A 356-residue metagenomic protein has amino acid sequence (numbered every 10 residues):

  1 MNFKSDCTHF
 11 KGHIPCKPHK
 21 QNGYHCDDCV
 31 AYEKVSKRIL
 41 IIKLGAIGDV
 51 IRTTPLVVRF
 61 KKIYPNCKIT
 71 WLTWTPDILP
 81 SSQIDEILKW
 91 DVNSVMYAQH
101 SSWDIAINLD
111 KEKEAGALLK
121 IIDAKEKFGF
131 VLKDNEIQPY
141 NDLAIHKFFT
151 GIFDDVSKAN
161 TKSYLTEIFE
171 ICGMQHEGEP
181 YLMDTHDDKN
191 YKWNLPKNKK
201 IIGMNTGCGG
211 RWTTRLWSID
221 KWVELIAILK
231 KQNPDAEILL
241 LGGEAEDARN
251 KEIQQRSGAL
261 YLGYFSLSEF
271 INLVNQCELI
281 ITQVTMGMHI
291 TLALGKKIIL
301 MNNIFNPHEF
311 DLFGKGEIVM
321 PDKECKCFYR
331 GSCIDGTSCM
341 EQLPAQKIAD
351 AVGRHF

Functional and structural regions predicted by a protein language model:
M1-F356: Catalytic machinery of carbohydrate-active enzymes, primarily nucleotide-sugar-dependent glycosyltransferases
